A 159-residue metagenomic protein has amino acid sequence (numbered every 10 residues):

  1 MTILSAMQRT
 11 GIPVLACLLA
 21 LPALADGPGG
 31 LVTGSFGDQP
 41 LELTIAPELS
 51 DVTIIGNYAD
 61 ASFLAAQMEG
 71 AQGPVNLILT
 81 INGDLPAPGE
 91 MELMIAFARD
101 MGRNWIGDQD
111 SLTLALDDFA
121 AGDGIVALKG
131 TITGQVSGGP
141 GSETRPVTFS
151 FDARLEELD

Functional and structural regions predicted by a protein language model:
T2-I12: Bacterial N-terminal signal peptides that target proteins for export
A20-P22: N-terminal signal peptide c-region/cleavage motif recognized by signal peptidases
A25-Q109: An ectodomain-focused feature that recognizes extracytoplasmic/extracellular
E90-E156: Acidic, glycine-rich flexible loop segments
